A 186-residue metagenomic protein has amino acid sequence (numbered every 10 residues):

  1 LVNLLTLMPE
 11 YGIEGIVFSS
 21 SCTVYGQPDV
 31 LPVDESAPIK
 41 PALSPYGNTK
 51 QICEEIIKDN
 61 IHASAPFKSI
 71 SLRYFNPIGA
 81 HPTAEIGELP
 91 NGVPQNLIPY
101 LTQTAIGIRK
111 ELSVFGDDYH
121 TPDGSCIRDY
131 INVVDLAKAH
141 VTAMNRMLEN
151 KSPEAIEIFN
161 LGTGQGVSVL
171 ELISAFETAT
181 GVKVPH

Functional and structural regions predicted by a protein language model:
V2, E10, G15, V24-N76 (+1 more regions): Catalytic helix-loop patch of NAD(P)-dependent Rossmann-fold dehydrogenases
V2-T6, D135-K138: Conserved mid-core alpha-helix of short-chain dehydrogenase/reductase
T6-L7, K58-D59, T102-I106: Alpha-helical segments that scaffold the active site and NAD(P)H-binding pocket of short-chain dehydrogenase/reductase
G12-I16, P66-K68, K110-E111, P153-E157: Active-site loop of short-chain dehydrogenase/reductase
V17-F18, I70-R73, D129, N160-G162: Structural signature of the Rossmann-like NAD(P)-dependent dehydrogenase/reductase core
S21: Residue(s) in the substrate-gating loop at a strand-loop-helix junction that position the organic substrate next
H81-P94, L101-T104, K110: Hydrophobic, Gly/Ser/Ala-rich alpha-helical and linker tracts in large acyl-processing enzymes of secondary/lipid
Y100-H186: C-terminal substrate-binding subdomain of Rossmann-fold SDR/epimerase-dehydratase oxidoreductases
